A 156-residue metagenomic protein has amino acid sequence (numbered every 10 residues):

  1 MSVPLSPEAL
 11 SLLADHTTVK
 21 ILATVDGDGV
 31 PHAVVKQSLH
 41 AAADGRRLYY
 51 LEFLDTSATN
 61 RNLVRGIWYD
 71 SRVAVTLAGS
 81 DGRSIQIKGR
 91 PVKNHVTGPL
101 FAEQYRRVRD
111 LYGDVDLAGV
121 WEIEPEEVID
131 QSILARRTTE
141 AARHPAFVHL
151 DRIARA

Functional and structural regions predicted by a protein language model:
M1-L51: N-terminal structural module
A9-S11, V64-R65, V108-G113: A generic local secondary-structure boundary/capping motif
H16, Y69, R83, D114-L117: A short, structural micro-pattern
I21-L22, V73-L77, E122: Short, hydrophobic/aromatic-rich beta-strand segments within well-structured domains
Q37-S80: A short mixed-secondary-structure module that forms the rim of ligand-binding clefts
S80-I87: Short coil-to-beta-strand transition motifs
K88-A156: C-terminal edge-of-domain segments
